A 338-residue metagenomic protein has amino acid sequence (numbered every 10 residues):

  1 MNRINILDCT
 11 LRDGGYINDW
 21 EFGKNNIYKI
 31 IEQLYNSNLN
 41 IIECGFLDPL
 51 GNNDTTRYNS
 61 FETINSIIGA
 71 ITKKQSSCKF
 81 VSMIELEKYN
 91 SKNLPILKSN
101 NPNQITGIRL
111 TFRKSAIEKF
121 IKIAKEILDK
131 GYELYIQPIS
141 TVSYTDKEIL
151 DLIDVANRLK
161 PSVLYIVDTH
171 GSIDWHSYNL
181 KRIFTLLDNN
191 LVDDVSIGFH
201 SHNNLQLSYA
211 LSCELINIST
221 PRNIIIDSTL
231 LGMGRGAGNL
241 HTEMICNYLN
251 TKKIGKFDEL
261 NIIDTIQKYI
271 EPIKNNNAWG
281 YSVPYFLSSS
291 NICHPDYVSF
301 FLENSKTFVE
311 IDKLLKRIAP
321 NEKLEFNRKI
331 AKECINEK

Functional and structural regions predicted by a protein language model:
M1-K338: Catalytic cores and adjacent flexible loops of soluble metabolic enzymes that perform enolate/carbanion chemistry on
